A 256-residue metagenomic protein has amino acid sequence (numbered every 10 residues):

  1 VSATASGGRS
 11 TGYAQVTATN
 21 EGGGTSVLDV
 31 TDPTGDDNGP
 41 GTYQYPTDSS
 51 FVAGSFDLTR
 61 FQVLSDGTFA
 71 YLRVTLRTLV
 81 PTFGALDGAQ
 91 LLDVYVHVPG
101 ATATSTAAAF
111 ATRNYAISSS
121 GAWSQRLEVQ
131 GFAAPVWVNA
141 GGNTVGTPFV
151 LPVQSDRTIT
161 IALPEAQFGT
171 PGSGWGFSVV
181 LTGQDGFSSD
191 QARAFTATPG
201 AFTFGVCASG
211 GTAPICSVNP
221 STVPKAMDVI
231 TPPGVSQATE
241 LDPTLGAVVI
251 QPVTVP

Functional and structural regions predicted by a protein language model:
A3-A5: Conserved structural position at the C-terminal beta-strand of extracellular beta-sandwich adhesion modules
R9-Q15: Extracellular and select intracellular beta-sandwich modules with Ser/Thr-enriched, small-residue motifs on
V16-N20: Interdomain boundary/hinge segments at the C-termini of tandem beta-sandwich modules
E21-D29, V98-I117, F168-P256: Acidic/polar low-complexity flexible segments
G23-Q130, Q184-S189, T254-V255: Surface-exposed, glycine/proline- and aromatic-rich loop segments on solvent-exposed faces across compartments
T59-Q62, G146-P152: Beta-strand-rich interaction surfaces with strong enrichment in secreted/lumenal proteins
V136-T147: Short beta-strand and strand-turn-strand segments in soluble, beta-rich domains
V153-G169: Localized edge beta-strand/strand-to-loop motifs within extracellular or lumenal beta-rich domains
